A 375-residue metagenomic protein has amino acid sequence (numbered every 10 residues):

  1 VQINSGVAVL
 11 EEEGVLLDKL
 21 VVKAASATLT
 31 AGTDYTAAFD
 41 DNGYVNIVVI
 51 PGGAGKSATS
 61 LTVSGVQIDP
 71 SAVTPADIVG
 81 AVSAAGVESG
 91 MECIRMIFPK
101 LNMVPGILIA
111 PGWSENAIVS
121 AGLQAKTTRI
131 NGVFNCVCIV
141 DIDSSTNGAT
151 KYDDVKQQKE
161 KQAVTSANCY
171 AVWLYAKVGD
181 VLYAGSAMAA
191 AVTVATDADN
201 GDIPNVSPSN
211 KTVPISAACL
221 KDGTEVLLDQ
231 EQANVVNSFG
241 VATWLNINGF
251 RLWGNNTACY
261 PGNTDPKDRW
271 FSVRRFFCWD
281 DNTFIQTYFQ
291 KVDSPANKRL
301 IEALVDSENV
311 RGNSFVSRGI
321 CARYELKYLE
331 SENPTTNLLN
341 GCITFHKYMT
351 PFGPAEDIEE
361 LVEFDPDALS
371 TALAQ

Functional and structural regions predicted by a protein language model:
V1-N4, D34-N46, S144-S145, A176-V178 (+1 more regions): Short, ordered beta-strand-loop transition motifs
V1-S57, S64-P70: Extended beta-strand solenoid/passenger and fiber regions
I3, A8-E11, N42-G52, T243-Y260 (+1 more regions): Generic recognition of long tandem-repeat/solenoid scaffolds
V9-L17, D69-V82, P99-V104: Structured, mid-chain assembly/scaffold modules that mediate subunit interfaces within large macromolecular complexes
S64-A72, A76-V82, C321-Q375: Compositionally biased, low-complexity/repeat regions
A84-T287, L329: A glycine- and small-residue-enriched flexible loop/hinge signal that marks low-structured segments
W270-S331: Acidic, low-complexity glycine/serine/threonine-rich segments
